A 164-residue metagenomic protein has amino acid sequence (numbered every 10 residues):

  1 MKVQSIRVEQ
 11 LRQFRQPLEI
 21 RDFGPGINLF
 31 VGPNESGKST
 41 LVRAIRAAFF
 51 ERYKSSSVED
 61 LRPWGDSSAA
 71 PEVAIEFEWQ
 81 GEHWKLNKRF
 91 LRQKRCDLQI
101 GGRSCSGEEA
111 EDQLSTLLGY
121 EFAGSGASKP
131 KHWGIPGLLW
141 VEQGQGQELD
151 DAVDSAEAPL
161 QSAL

Functional and structural regions predicted by a protein language model:
M1-E108, D112, T116-S128: Extreme N-terminal "head/tail" segments of very large remodeling/mechanoenzyme assemblies
I6, L138-L139: Generic beta-strand hydrophobic packing signal
L29, K129-K131, V141-L164: Extended, Lys/Glu-rich alpha-helical coiled-coil stalks
